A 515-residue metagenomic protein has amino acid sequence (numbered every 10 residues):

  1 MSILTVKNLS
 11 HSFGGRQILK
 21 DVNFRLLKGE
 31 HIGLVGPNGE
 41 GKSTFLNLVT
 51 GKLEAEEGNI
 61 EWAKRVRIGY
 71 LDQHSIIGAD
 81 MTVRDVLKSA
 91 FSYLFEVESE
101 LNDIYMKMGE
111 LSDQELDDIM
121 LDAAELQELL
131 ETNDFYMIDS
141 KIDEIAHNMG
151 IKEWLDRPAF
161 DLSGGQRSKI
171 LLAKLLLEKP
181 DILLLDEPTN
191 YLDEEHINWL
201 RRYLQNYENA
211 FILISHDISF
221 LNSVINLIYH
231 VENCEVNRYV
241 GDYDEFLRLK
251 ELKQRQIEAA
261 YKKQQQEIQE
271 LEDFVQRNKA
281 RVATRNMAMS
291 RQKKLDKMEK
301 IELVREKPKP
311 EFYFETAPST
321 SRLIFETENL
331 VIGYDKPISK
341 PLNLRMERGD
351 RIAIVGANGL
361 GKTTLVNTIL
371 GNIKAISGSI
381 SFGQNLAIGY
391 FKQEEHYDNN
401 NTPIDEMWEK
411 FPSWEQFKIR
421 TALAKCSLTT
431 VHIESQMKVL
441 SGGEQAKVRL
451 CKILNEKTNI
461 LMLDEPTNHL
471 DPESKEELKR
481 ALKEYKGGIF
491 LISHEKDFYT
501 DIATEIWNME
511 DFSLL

Functional and structural regions predicted by a protein language model:
M1-A259, P308, A317-L515: ABC ATP-binding cassette signature C-motif
L249-I301: Intracellular alpha-helical coupling/juxtamembrane segments of multi-pass membrane proteins
F312-F314: Post-kinase regulatory C-tail/linker adjacent to protein kinase catalytic domains
